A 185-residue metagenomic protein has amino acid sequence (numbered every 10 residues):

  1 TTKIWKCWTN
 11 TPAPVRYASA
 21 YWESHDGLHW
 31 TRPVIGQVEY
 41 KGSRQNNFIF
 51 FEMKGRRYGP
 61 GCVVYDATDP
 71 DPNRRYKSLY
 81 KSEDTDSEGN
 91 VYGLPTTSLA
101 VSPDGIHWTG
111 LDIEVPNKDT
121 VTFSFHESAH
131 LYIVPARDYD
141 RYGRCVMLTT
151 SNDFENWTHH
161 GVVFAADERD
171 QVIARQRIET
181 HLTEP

Functional and structural regions predicted by a protein language model:
T1-V121, F125-P185: Beta-rich carbohydrate-recognition and catalytic domains
